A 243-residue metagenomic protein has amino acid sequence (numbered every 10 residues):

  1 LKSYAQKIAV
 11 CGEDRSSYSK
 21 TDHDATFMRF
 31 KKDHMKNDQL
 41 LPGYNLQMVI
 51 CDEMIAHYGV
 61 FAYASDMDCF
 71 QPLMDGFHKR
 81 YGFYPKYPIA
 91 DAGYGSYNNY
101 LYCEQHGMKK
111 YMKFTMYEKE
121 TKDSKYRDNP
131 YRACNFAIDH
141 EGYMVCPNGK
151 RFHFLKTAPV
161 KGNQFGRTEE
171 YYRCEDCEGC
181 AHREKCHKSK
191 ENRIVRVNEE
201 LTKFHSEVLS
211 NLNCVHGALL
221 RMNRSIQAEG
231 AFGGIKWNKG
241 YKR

Functional and structural regions predicted by a protein language model:
L1-R243: Anion-binding and metal-coordination hotspots
